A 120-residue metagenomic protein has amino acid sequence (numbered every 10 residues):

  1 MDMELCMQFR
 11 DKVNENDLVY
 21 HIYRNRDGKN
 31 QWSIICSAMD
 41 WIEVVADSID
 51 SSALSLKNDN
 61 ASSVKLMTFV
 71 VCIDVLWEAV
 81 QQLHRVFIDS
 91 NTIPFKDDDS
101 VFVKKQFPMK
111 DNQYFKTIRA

Functional and structural regions predicted by a protein language model:
M1-K105: Amphipathic alpha-helical interface segments
K104-A120: Histidine-centered, metal-coordinating catalytic motifs and their short helical/loop contexts
